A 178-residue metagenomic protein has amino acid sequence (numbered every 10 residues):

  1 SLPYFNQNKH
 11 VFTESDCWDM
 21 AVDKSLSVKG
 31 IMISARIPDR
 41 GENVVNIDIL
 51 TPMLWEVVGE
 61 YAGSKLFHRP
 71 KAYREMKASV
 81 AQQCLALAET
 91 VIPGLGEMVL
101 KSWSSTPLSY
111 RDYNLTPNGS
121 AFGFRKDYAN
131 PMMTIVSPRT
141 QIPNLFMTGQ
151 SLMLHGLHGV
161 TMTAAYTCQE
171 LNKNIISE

Functional and structural regions predicted by a protein language model:
S1-E42: Mid-domain catalytic core of redox enzymes that form a hydrophobic substrate pocket/lid adjacent to a catalytic redox
S1-L2, W55, Q169-S177: Short, well-ordered loop/turn and helix-capping segments at boundaries between secondary-structure elements and domains
P3-F5, V57-G59, H155-L157: Short helix/loop capping segments that flank catalytic or ligand/cofactor-binding pockets
R36, E42-Q82: Glycine-rich, aromatic-lined ligand/substrate-binding cores of catalytic and carbohydrate-binding domains
P38-V44, I135-T140: Short glycine/proline-enriched loop/turn "hinge" motifs that connect secondary-structure elements and lie
G41-N43, R69-L108: Flavin-binding catalytic cores
T90-L154: A glycine-rich dinucleotide-binding beta-alpha-beta segment and adjacent secondary-structure elements that constitute
Q150-I175: A conserved FAD-binding loop/helix module that cradles the flavin
